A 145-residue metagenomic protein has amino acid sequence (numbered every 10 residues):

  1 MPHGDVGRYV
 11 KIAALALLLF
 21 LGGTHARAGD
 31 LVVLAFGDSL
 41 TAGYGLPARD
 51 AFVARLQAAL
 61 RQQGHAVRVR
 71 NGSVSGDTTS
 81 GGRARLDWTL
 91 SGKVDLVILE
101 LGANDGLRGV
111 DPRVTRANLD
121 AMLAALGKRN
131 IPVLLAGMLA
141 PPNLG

Functional and structural regions predicted by a protein language model:
P2-A14: Bacterial N-terminal signal peptides that target proteins for export
I12-G22: Bacterial N-terminal signal peptides
F20-A26, A124: Intrinsic disorder/low-complexity segments in short proteins, especially the signal peptide and propeptide regions
R27-S75, R85-K93: Serine-esterase "nucleophile elbow" of acetyl-processing enzymes
L40-P47, N71-G76, N104-V110, M138-N143: Second-shell loop/turn segments in exported
D50, G76, S80, R113: Conserved phosphate-coordination/catalytic loops
A58-H65, G81-G145: Alpha-helical cap/lid subdomain in secreted, periplasmic, or secretory-pathway luminal O-acyl-processing enzymes
